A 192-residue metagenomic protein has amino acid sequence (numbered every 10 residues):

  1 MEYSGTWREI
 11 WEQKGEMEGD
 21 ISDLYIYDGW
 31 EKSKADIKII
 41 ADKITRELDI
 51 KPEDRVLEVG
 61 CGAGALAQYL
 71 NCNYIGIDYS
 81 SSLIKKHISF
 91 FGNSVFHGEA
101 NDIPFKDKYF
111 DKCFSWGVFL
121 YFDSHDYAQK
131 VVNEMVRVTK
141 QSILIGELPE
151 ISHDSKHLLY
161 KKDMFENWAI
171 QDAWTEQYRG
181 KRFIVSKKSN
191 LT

Functional and structural regions predicted by a protein language model:
M1-D102, D126-K130, L144-T192: Class I (Rossmann-like) S-adenosyl-L-methionine-dependent methyltransferase catalytic domain, capturing the SAM-binding
I103-K108: Short amphipathic alpha-helix with an adjacent loop that forms part of the alpha/beta core around
F114: A conserved beta-strand element that flanks and buttresses the S-adenosyl-L-methionine
G117-Y121: Short catalytic micro-motifs in class I SAM-dependent methyltransferases
K130-E134, V138: Short, conserved SAM-binding segment of the class I
T139-I143: Short glycine-dipeptide loop
